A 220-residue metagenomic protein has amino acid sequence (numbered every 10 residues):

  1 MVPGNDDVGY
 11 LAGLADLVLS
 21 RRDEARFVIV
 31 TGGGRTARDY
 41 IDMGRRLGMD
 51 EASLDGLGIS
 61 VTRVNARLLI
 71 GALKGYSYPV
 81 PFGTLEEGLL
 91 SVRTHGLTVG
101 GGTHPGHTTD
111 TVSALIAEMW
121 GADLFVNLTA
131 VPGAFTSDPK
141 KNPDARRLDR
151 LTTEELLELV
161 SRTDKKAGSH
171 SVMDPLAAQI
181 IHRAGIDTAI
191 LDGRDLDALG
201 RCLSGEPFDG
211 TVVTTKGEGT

Functional and structural regions predicted by a protein language model:
M1-T220: C-terminal catalytic "cap/lid" subdomain
